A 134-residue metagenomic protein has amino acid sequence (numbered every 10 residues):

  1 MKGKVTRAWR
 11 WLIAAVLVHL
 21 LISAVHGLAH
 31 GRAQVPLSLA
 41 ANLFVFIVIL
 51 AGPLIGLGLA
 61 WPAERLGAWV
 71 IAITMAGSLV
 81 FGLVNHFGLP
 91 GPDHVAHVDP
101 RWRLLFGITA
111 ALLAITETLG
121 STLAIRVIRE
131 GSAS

Functional and structural regions predicted by a protein language model:
M1-H19, T122-S134: Cytosolic juxtamembrane helix and N-cap/initiation of the first transmembrane helix
L21-H30, I73-P92: C-terminal TM-helix exit segments that contain a strictly Trp-centered aromatic cap at the helix terminus
H26-G52: Transmembrane alpha-helix entry/boundary detector in multi-pass membrane proteins
H30-L37, N85-P92, A124-S134: Perimembrane helix-loop junctions in membrane proteins
A51-A60, G120-I125: Alpha-helical transmembrane segments in multipass membrane proteins, preferentially the mid-helix core
L57-V80: Loop-to-transmembrane helix junctions at the membrane interface
L59, H86-D99: A cytosolic-side transmembrane-helix exit/cap motif
V98-L119: Individual transmembrane alpha-helices with interfacial aromatic-anchor signatures
